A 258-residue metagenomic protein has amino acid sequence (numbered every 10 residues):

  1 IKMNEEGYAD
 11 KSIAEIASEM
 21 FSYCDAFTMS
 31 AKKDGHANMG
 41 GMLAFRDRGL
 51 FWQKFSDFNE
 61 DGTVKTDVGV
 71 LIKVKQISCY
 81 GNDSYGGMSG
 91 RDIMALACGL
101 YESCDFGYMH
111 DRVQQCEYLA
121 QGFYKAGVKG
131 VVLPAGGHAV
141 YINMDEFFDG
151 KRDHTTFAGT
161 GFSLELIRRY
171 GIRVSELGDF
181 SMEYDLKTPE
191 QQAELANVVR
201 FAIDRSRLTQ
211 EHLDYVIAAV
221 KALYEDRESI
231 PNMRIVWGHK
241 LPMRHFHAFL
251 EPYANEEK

Functional and structural regions predicted by a protein language model:
I1-V128, D153: Conserved PLP-enzyme active-site core in the AAT-like
C24, G40, A135-A139, G161-S163 (+2 more regions): Active-site lining segments that contact anionic ligands and/or coordinate catalytic metals
K73-I77, I93-E102, H138-F148, A193-R200 (+1 more regions): Short acidic (Asp/Glu) and glycine-rich catalytic loops that position anionic groups and cofactors
S103-C104, K151, R169, S181-K258: PLP-dependent enzyme catalytic core of the Aspartate aminotransferase-like
C116-E117, V132-M144: Conserved glycine-rich beta-strand-loop-beta hairpin in the small C-terminal domain of fold type I
E117, Q121, T160-R168, D214: Feature representing long, continuous alpha-helical segments
Y141, D145-I172, T188-E194: Active-site loop ensemble at the mouth of alpha/beta enzyme cores that anchors a bound cofactor
